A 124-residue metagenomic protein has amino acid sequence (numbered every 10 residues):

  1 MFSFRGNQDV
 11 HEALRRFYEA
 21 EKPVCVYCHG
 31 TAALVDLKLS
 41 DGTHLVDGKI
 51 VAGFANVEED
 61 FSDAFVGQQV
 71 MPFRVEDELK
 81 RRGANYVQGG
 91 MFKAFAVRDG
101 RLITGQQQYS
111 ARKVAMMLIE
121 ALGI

Functional and structural regions predicted by a protein language model:
M1-C25, H29-I124: Active-site-adjacent pocket-lining segments in enzyme domains
